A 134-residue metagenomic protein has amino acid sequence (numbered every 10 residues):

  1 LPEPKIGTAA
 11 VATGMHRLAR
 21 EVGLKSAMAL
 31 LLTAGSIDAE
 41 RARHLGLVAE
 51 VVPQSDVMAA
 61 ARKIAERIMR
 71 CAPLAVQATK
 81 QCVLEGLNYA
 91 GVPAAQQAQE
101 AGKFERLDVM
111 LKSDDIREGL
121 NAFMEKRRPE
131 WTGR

Functional and structural regions predicted by a protein language model:
L1-L31, L45, A60-I64: CoA-thioester-processing core
K5, V48-A98, D114, W131-R134: C-terminal long alpha-helix characteristic of the crotonase
M15, L24-A27, A65, A75-K80 (+2 more regions): A general structural signal for well-ordered alpha-helical segments in protein cores
L18, A42, T79, F123: Terminal peptide-recognition signature
L30-L31, C82, G86, E105-L111: Helix-loop "lid/cap" segments that line or gate small-molecule binding pockets
A34-R41: Acidic, divalent-metal-coordinating active-site segment for phosphoryl/phosphodiester hydrolysis, typified by short
L45-G46, K126: Structural motif
N121-R134: Terminal low-complexity tails and localization/encapsulation signals of metabolic enzymes
